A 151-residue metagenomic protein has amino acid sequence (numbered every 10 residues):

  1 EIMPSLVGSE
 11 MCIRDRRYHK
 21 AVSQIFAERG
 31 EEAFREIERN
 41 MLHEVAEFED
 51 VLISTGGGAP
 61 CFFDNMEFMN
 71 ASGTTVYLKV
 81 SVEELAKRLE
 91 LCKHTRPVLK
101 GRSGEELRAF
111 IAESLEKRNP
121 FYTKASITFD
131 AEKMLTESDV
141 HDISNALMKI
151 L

Functional and structural regions predicted by a protein language model:
E1-G8, C12-I13: Single conserved hydrophobic/aromatic residue that forms the stacking wall/gate of nucleotide- or nucleobase-binding
V7-G8, E47-F48, N70-S72, K124: Alpha-helix C-terminal capping/helix-to-coil transition sites in glycosyltransferase folds
D15-F68, T95: ATP-dependent small-molecule kinase phosphotransfer cores that center on conserved nucleotide phosphate-binding segments
G57-A59, S81-E83, M134: Short glycine-rich anion-binding loops that position phosphate/pyrophosphate groups of nucleotides and phosphorylated
D64-E67, K87-E90, H141-D142: Short amphipathic alpha-helical segments
S72-N119: A glycine- and Lys/Arg-enriched "phosphate-lid" helix/loop adjacent to the NTP-binding pocket of small-molecule kinases
E116-L151: NTP-dependent small-molecule kinase module
